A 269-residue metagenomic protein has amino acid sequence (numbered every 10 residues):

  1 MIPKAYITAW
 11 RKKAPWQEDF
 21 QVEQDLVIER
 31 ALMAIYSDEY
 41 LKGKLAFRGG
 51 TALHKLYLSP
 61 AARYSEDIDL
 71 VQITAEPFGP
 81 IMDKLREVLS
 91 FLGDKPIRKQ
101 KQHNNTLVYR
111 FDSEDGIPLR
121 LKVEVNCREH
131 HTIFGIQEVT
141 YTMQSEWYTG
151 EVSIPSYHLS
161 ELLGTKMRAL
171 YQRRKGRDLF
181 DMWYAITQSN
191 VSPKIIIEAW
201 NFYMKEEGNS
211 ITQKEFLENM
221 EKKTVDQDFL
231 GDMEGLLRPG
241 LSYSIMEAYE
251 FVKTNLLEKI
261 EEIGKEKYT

Functional and structural regions predicted by a protein language model:
M1-L45, L56-R63, I68, Q72-T269: Structured mid-to-C-terminal alpha-helical surface segments
F47-A52: Glycine-rich beta-strand-to-loop/alpha-helix junction loops that act as flexible
